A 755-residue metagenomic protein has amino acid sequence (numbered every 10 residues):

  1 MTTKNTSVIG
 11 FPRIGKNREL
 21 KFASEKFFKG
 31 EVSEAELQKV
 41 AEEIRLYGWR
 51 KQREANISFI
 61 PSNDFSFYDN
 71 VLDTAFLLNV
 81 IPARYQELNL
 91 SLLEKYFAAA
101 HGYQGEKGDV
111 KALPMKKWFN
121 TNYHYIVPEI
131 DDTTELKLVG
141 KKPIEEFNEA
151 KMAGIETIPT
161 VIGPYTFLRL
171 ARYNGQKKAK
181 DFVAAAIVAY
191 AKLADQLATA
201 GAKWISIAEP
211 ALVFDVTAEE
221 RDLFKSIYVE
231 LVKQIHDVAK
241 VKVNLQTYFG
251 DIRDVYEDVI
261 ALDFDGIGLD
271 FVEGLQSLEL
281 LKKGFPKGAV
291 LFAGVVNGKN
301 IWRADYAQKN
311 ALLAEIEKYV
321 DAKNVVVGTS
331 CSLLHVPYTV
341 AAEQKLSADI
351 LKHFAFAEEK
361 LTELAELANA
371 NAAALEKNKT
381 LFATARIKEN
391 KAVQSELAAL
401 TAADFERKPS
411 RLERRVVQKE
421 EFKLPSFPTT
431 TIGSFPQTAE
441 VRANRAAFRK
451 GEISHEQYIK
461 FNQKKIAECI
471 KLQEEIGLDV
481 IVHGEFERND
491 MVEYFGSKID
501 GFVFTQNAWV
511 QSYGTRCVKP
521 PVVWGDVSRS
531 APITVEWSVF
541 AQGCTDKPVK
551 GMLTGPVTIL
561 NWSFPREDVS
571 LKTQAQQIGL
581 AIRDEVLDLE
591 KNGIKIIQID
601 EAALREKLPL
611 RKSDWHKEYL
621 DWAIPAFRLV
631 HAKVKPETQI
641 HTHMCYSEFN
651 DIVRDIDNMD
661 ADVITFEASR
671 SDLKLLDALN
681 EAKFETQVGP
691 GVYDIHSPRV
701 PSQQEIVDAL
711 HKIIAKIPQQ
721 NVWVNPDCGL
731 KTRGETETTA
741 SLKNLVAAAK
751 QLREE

Functional and structural regions predicted by a protein language model:
M1-E755: Domain-level signal for soluble alpha/beta catalytic cores
